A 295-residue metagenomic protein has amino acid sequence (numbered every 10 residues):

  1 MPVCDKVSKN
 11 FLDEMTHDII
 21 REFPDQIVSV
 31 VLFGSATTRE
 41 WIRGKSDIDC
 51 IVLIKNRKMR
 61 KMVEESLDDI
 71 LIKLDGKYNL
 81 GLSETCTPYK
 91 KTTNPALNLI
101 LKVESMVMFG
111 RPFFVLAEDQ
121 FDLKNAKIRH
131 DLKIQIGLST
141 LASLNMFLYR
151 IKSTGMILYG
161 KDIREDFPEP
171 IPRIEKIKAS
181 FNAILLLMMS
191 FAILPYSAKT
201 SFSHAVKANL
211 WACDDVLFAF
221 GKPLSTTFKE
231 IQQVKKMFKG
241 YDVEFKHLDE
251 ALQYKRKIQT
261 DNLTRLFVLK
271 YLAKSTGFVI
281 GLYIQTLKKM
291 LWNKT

Functional and structural regions predicted by a protein language model:
M1-V31, T295: Helical scaffold of the NTase/Pol beta-like nucleotidyltransferase catalytic core
M1-V7, F11, D68-T200: Conserved NTP/Mg2+-binding pocket subregion across the NTase superfamily
T38-K45: Short glycine-biased active-site loop of nucleotidyltransferases that positions the nucleotide triphosphate and helps
D47-D49: Acidic Asp/Glu-based divalent-cation binding sites
V52-N56: Short beta-strand-to-loop capping motifs
K58-E65: Short, conserved charged micro-motifs
I151-T295: Conserved nucleotidyltransferase catalytic core and NTase-mimicking acidic/glycine-rich helix/loop elements in nucleic
